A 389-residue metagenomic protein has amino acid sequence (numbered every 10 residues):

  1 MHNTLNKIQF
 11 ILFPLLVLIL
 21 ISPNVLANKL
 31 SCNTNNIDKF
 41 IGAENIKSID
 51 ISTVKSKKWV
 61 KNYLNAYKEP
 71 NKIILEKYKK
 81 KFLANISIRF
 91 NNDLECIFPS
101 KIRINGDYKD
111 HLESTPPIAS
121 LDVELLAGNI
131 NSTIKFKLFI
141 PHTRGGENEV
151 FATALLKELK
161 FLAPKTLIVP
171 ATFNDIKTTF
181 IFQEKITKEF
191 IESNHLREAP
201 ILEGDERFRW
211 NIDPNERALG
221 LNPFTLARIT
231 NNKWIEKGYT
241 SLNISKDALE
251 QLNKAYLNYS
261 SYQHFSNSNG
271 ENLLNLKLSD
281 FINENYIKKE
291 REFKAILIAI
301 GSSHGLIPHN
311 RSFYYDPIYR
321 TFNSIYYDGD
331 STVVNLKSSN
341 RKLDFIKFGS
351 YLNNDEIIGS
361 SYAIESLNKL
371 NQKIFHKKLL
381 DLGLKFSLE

Functional and structural regions predicted by a protein language model:
H2-L12: Bacterial N-terminal signal peptides that target proteins for export
I11-L20: Bacterial N-terminal signal peptides
P23-I97, I318-F322, K385-E389: Regulatory N- and C-terminal appendages and interdomain linkers associated with kinase/kinase-like NTP transferase
R89-T230, A299-S302, I318: Conserved ATP-binding subdomain of kinase catalytic cores across diverse folds
P170, G305-Y314: Catalytic-loop signature of eukaryotic-like protein kinases
K188-A299: ATP-dependent phospho-/nucleotidyl transfer catalytic cores
N253-H264, L274-F281, G301-S302, Y314-E389: C-terminal catalytic region of ATP-dependent kinase domains
